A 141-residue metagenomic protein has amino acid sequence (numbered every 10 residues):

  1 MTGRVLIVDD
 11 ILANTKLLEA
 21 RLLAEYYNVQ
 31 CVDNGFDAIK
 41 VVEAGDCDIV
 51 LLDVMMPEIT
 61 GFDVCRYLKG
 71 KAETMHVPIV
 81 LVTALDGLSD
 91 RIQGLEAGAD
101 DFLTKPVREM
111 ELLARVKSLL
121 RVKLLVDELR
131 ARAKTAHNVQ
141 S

Functional and structural regions predicted by a protein language model:
I11-Q30, F36, E43: Two-component/phosphorelay signaling modules centered on CheY-like receiver
G45-L52: Active-site beta3 strand of CheY-like receiver
M56, L68: Receiver (REC) domain active-site loop signature in two-component systems and cognate sites in sensor histidine kinases
P57, K105: A Lys-centered signature of the CheY-like receiver
V107-V116, L120, L124: C-terminal output helix
